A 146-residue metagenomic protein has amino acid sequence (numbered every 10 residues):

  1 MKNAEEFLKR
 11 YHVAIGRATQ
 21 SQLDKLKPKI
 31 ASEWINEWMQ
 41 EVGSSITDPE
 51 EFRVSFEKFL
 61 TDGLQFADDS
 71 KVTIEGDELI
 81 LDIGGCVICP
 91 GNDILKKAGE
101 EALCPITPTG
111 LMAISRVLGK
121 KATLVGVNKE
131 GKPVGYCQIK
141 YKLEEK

Functional and structural regions predicted by a protein language model:
M1-L103, K121-K146: N-terminal accessory segment detector
E101-K120: Active-site helix/loop of acyl-thioester processing domains in fatty-acid/polyketide metabolism, spanning hotdog-fold
